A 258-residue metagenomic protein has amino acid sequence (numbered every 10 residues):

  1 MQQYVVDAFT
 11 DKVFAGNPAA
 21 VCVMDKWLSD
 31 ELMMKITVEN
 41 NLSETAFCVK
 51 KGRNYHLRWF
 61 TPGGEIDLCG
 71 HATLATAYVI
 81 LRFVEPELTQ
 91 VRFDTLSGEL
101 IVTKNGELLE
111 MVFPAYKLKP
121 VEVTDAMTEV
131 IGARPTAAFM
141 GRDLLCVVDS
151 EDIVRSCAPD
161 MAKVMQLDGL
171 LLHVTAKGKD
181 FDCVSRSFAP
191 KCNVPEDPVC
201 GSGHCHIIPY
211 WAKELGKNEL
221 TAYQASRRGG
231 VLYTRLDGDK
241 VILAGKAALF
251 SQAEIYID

Functional and structural regions predicted by a protein language model:
M1-L68, L74-D258: Active-site proximal loop and beta-alpha junction motif in alpha/beta enzyme cores
